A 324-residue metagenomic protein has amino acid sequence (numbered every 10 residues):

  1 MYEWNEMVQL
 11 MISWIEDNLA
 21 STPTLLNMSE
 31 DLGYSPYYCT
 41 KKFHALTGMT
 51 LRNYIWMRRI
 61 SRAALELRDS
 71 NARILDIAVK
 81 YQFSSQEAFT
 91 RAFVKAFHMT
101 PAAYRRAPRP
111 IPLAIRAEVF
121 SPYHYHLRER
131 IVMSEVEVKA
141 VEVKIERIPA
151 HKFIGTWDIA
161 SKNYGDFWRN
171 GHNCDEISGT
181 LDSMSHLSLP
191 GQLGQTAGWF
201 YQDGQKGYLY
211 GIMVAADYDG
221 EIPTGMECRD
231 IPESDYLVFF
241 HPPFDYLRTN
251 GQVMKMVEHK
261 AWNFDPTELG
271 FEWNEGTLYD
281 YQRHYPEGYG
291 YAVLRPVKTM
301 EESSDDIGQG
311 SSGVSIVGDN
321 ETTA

Functional and structural regions predicted by a protein language model:
M1-Q9: Short, charge-enriched, intrinsically disordered boundary segments that mark the beginning of a structured element
Q9, S13-L26, A45-Y81, A107-R130: Terminal helix-turn-helix DNA-binding modules in bacterial transcription factors
S29, A78, T90: The alpha-helix within a helix-turn-helix
G33-P36, S84-Q86: Short coil turns linking two alpha-helices in DNA-binding domains
S61, E87, K95-M99, R109-A324: A solvent-exposed interaction/effector surface
K80-S84, V94: A short, basic/aromatic helix-end/turn motif that makes direct DNA contacts
